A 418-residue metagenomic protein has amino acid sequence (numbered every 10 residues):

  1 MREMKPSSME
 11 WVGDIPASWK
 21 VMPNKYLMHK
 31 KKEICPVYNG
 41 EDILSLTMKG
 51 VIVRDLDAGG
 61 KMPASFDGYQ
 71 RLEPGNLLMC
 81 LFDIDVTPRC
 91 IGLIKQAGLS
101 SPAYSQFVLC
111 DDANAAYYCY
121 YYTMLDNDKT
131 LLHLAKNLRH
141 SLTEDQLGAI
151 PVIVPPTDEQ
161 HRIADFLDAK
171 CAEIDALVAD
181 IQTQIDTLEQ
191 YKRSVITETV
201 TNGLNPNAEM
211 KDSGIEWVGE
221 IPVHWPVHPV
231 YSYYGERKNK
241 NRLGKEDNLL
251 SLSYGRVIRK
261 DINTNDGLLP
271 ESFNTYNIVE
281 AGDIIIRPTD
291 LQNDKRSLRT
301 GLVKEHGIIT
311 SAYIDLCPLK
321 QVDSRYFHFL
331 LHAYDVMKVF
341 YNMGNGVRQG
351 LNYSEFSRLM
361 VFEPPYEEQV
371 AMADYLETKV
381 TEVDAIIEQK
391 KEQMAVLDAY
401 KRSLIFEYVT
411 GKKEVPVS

Functional and structural regions predicted by a protein language model:
M1-E3, I94, L138-L142, D186 (+4 more regions): Short helix-capping and inter-helix turn/linker motifs at the boundaries of alpha-helical repeat units
M1-V12, S18, P155-E209, E363-S418: Amphipathic alpha-helical coiled-coil/heptad-repeat segments
R2-C35, A149, I153, T157 (+4 more regions): Non-catalytic DNA-recognition/assembly elements of restriction-modification systems
E3-S7, G98-S105, K136-H161, G307-A312 (+1 more regions): A short glycine-rich beta-alpha junction/loop motif
S7-S8, K25-P36, G40-P74, H228-R242 (+2 more regions): Sequence-specific dsDNA recognition surfaces
Q70, P74-N127, H133, T143 (+5 more regions): A short beta-sheet element
